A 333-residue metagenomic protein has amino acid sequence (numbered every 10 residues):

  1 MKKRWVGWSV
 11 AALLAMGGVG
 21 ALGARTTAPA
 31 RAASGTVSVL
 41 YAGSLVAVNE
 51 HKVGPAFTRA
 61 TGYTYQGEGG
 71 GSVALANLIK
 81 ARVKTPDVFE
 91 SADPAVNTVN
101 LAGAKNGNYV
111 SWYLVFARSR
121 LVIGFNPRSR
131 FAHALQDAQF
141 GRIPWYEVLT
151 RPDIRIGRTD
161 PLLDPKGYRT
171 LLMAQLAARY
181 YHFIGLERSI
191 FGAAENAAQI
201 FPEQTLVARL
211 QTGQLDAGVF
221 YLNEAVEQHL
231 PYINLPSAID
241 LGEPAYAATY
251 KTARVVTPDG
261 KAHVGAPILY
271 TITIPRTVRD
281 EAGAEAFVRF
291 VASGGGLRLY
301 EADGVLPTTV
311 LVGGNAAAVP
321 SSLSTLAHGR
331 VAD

Functional and structural regions predicted by a protein language model:
M1-S9: Bacterial N-terminal signal peptides that target proteins for export
S9-G20: Bacterial N-terminal signal peptides
A21-R82, D93-P94, N100-A102, L114 (+2 more regions): Exported/periplasmic ABC-transporter solute-binding proteins
K84-P86: Short acidic/histidine-rich motifs immediately flanking catalytic phosphotransfer sites in two-component signaling
G107-L114: Central helical "cap/lid" subdomain
